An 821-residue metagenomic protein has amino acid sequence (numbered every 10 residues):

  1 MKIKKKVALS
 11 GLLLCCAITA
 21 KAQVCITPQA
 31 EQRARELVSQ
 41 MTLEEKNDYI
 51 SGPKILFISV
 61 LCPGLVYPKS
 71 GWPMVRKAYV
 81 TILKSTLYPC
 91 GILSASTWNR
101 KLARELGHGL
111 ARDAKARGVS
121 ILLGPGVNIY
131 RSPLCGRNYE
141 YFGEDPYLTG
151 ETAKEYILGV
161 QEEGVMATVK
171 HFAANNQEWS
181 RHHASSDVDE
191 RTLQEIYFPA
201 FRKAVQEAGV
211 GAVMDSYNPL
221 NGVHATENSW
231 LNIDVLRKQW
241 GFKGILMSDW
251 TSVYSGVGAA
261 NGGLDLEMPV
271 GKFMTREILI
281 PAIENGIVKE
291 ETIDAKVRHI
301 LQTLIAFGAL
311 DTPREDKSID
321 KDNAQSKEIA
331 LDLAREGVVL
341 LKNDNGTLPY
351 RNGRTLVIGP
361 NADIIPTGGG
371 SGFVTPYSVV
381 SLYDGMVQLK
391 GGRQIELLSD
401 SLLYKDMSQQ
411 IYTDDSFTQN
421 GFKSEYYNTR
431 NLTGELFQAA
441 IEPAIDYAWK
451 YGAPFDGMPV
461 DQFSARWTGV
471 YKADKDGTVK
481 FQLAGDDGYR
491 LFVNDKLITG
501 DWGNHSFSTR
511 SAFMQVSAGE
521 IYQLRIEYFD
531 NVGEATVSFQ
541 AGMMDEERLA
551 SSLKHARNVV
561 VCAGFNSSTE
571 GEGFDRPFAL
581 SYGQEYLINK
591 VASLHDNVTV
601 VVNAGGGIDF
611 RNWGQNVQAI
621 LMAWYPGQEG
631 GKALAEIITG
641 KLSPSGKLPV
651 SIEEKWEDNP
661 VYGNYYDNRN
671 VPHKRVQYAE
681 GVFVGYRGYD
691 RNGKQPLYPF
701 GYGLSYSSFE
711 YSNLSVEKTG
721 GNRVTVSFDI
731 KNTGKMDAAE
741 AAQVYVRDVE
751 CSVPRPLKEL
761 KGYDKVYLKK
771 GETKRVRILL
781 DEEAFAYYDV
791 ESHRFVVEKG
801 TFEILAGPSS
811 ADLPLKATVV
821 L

Functional and structural regions predicted by a protein language model:
M1-C25: Bacterial Sec-dependent N-terminal signal peptides
K2, A22-V479, A484-L497, W502-Y787 (+2 more regions): Glycoside hydrolase catalytic-domain context in secreted enzymes
V790-E791: Flexible, membrane-facing loop/turn or short amphipathic-helix motifs that contact lipid bilayers or gate lipid-binding
K816: Short, structured beta-strand-loop surface elements
